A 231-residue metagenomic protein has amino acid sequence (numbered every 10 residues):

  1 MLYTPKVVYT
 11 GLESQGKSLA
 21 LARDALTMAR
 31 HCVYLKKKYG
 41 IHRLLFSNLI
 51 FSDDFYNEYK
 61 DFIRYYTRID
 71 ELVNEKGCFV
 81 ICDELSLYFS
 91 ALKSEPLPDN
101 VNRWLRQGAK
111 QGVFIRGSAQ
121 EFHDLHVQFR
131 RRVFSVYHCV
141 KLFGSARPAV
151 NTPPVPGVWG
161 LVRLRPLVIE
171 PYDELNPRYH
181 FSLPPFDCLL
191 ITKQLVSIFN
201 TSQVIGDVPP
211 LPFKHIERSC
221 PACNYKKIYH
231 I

Functional and structural regions predicted by a protein language model:
M1-T4, K36-K38: Phosphate-binding P-loop
Y3-R30: Glycine-rich P-loop/Walker A and Walker A-like loops and their local beta1-loop-alpha1 context in P-loop NTPases
V8, S219, I231: The −1 position to Zn-ligating cysteines in a subset of zinc-ribbon hairpins
T27-L44: Post-Walker A helix-loop "phosphate-sensing" segment adjacent to the P-loop in P-loop NTPases
S52-Q111: Conserved nucleotide-sensing/catalytic segment adjacent to the nucleotide-binding pocket in NTP-handling enzymes
L87-P177: Replace "adjacent to P-loop NTPase cores in ATP/GTP-dependent enzymes" with "adjacent to NTP-binding cores
L142-N224: Phosphate-binding and hydrolysis-coupling loops of NTP-dependent motor/remodeling domains
N224-H230: Cys/His-rich microdomains that often coordinate metals
